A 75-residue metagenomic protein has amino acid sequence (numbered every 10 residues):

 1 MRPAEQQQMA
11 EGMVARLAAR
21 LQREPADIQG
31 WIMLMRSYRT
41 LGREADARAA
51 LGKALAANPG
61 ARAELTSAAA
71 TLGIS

Functional and structural regions predicted by a protein language model:
A10, D27-I28, E44: TPR-repeat structural position
R16-A19, K53: The canonical alpha-helical register within tetratricopeptide repeats
P25-A26, P59: Short coil turns that delineate tetratricopeptide repeat
G30, E64-L65: TPR alpha-solenoid repeat register
